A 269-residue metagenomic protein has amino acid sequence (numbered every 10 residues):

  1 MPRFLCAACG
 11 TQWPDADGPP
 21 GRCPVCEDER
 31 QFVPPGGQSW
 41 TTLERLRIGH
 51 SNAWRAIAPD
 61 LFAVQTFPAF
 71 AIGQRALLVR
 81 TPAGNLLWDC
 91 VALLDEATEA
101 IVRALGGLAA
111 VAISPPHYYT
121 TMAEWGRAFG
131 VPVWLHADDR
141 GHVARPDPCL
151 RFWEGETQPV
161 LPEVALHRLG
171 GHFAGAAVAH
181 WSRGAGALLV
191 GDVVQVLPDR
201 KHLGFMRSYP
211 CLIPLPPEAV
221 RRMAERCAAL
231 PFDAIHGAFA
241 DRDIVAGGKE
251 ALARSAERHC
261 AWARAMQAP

Functional and structural regions predicted by a protein language model:
P2-A69: N-terminal juxtadomain amphipathic helix that follows a signal peptide/anchor or precedes a small N-terminal auxiliary
P2-G21, D28-F32, G84-L94, V131 (+1 more regions): Metallo-beta-lactamase
R45-P59, E124-G175, I213-A228, F232: Metallo-beta-lactamase
L61, Q74-A76, A174-V178: Short hydrophobic/aromatic beta-strand or adjacent loop that forms the aromatic wall/cage of a ligand/substrate-binding
A63-A110, R145-C149, G155: Pre-active-site segment of Zn-dependent metallo-hydrolases
F70, Q74, A137-D138, V143-P148 (+3 more regions): Active-site-proximal loop/helix segment associated with metal-binding centers of metalloenzymes
D95-H136, D233: Active-site metal-binding motif and surrounding structural segment of the metallo-beta-lactamase
E96, T121, R140-A144, I244: Short, charged/polar "capping" segments at the starts of alpha-helices and the immediately preceding loops
